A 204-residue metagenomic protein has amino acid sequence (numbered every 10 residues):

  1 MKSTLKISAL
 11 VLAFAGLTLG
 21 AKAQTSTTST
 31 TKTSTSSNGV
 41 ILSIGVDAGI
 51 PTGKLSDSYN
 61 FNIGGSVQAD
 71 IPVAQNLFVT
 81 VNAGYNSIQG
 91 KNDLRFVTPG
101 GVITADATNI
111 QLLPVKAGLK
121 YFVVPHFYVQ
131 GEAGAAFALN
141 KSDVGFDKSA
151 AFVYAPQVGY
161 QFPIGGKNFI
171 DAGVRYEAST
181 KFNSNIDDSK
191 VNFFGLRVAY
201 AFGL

Functional and structural regions predicted by a protein language model:
M1-A9: Bacterial N-terminal signal peptides that target proteins for export
K22-N82, N86, V191-R197, A201-L204: Short glycine/proline- and aromatic-enriched beta-strand/turn motifs that initiate or cap beta-hairpins
N38-L42, Y59-I63, N109-L113, V144 (+2 more regions): Residues that define the transmembrane beta-barrel architecture of outer-membrane proteins
L42-V46, V81-A83, A117-L119, V129-G131 (+3 more regions): Membrane-embedded beta-strand positions of outer-membrane beta-barrel proteins
G49-G53, N86-G90, A136-N140, E177-K181 (+1 more regions): Structural signature of outer-membrane beta-barrel domains
K54-F61, K91-P99, N140-A150, F182-K190: Outer-membrane beta-barrel translocator domains and adjoining extracellular loop/strand segments of Gram-negative
I71-Q75, Y121-P125, F162-G166, F202-L204: Outer-membrane beta-barrel strand-turn architecture
K91-N92, Y154-L204: Predominantly the C-terminal beta-signal and adjacent terminal strand-loop region of outer-membrane beta-barrel
